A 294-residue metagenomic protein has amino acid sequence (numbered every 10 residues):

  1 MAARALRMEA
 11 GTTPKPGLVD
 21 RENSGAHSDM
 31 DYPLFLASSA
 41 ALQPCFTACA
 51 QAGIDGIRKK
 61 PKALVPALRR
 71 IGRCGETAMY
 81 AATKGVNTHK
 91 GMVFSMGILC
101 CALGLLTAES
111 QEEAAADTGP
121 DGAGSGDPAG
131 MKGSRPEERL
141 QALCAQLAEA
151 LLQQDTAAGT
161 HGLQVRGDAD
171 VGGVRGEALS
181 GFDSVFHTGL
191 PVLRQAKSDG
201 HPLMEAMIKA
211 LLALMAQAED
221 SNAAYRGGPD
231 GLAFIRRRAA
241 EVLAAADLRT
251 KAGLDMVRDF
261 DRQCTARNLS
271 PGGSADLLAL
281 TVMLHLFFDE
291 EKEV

Functional and structural regions predicted by a protein language model:
M1-P61, V65, L103-R262, F288-D289 (+1 more regions): Phosphate-rich cofactor/ligand-interacting catalytic cores and adjacent structured alpha/beta frameworks
K15, T83, S95, S270-P271: Short glycine/serine/threonine-biased micro-segments
T47-L105: Long, hydrophobic/aromatic-enriched structural stretches that serve as scaffold segments
L68-G85, G253-R267, H285: Short, hydrophobic/aliphatic alpha-helical segments
G85-G91, S198-A206, L269-A275: Structural motif
S95-M96, I208-M215, L277-L284: Short, structured motif recognition centered on aromatic/hydrophobic residues
A266, S270-K292: Short, amphipathic C-terminal "tail helix"
